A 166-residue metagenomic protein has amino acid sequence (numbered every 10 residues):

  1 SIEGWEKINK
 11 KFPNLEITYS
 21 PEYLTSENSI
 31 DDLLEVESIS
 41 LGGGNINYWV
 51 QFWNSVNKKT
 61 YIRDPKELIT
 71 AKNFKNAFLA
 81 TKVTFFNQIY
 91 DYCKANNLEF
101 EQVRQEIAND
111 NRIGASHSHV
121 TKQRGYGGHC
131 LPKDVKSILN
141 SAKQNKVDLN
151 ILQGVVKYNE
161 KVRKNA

Functional and structural regions predicted by a protein language model:
S1-E3: ADP-ribose/adenylate-binding Rossmann-like module
K7-A115, S141-V147: Internal alpha-helical scaffold of NAD(P)-dependent oxidoreductase catalytic cores
K94-A166: NAD(P)-dependent Rossmann-like dehydrogenase/reductase catalytic/cofactor-binding core
